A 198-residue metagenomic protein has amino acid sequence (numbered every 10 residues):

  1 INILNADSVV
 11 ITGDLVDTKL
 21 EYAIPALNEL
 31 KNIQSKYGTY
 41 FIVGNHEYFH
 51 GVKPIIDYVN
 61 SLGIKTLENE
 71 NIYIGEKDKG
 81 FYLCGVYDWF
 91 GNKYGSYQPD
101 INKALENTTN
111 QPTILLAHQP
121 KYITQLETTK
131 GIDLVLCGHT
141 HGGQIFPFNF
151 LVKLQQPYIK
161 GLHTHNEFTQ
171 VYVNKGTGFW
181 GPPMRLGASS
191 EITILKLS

Functional and structural regions predicted by a protein language model:
I1-S198: Soluble catalytic domains of enzymes that build or remodel membrane lipids, polysaccharides, and related
